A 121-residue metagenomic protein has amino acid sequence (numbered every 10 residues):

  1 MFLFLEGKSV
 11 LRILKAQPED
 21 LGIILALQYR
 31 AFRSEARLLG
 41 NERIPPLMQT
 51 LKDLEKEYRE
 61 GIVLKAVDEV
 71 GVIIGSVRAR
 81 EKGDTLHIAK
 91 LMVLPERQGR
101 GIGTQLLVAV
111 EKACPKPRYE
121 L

Functional and structural regions predicted by a protein language model:
F2-S9: Short, Lys/Arg-enriched N-terminal segments with co-localized hydrophobic residues within the first ~10-30 amino acids
L11-A26: A short beta-loop-alpha structural element at the N-terminal edge of CoA-dependent acyl/N-acetyltransferase catalytic
P18-E19, R59, E69-V72, E81-T85: Short strand-connecting beta-turns/loops that link adjacent beta-strands
L25-L54: Conserved GNAT-fold acetyl-CoA-binding loop/helix
D53-K65: A short helix-loop-beta-strand connector motif used in the catalytic cores of GNAT acetyltransferases and, in some
K65, V72-R80, H87-M92: Conserved beta-strand in the GNAT
V93, G99-K112: Conserved acetyl-CoA-binding loop-helix of GNAT-fold acetyltransferases
L107, C114-L121: Conserved GNAT acetyl-CoA-binding A-motif
